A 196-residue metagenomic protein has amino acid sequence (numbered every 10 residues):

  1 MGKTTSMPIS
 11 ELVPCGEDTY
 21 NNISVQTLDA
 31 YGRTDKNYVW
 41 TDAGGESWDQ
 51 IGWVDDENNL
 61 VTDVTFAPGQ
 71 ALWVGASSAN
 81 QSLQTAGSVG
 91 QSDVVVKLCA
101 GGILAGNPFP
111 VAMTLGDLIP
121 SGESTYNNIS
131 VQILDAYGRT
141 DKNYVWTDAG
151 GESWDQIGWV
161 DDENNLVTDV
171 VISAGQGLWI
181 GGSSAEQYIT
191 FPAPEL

Functional and structural regions predicted by a protein language model:
M1-N22, T27-Y31, D63-N128, A136 (+1 more regions): A short, polar beta-strand/turn micro-motif
N21-V25, Q50-W53, N127-I133, Q156-W159: Short polybasic amphipathic segments
R33-P68, D141-S173: A cross-kingdom feature marking solvent-exposed beta-strand/loop segments within repeated, beta-rich binding/scaffold
